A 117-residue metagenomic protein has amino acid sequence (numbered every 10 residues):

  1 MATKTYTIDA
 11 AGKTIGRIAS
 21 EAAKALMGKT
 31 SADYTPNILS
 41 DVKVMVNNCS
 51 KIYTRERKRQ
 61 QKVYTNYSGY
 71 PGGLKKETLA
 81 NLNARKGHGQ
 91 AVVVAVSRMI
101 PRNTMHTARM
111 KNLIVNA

Functional and structural regions predicted by a protein language model:
M1-V94, M99-T104, R109, I114-A117: Ribosome large-subunit tunnel/peptidyl-transferase-proximal elements
